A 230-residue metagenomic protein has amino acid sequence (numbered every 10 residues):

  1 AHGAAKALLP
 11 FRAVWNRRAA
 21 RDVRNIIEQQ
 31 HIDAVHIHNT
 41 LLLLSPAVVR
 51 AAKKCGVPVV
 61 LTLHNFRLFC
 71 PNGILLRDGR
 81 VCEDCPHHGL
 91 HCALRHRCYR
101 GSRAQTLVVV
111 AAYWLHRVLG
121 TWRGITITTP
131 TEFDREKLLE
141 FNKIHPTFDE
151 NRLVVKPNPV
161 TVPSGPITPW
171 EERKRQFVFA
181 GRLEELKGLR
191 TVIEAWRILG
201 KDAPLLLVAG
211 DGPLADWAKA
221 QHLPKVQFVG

Functional and structural regions predicted by a protein language model:
A1-R24, I37, H96-V108: A short, charged, and often flexible helix/loop element on the N-terminal side of the glycosyltransferase catalytic
N25-L44, P58-T62, T126: Short N-terminal targeting/anchoring amphipathic segment
N39, P130-F133, D211: Helix N-cap/beta->alpha junction signal
A52, W196-R197, H222: A conserved amphipathic alpha-helix that caps or lines the catalytic cleft of carbohydrate- and lipid-modifying enzymes
L68, E83, H87-G165, Q227: Donor nucleotide-sugar binding/catalytic pocket of nucleotide-sugar-dependent glycosyltransferases
T126-T128, V160, S164, P169-K187 (+2 more regions): Conserved donor-binding/catalytic core segment of Leloir-type glycosyltransferases
R152, D216-G230: Nucleotide-activated donor-binding/catalytic signature segment of Leloir-type glycosyltransferases, i.e., the conserved
V155, F179, V208-G210, F228: A structural signal for the hydrophobic beta-strands that form the central parallel beta-sheet of Rossmann-like
